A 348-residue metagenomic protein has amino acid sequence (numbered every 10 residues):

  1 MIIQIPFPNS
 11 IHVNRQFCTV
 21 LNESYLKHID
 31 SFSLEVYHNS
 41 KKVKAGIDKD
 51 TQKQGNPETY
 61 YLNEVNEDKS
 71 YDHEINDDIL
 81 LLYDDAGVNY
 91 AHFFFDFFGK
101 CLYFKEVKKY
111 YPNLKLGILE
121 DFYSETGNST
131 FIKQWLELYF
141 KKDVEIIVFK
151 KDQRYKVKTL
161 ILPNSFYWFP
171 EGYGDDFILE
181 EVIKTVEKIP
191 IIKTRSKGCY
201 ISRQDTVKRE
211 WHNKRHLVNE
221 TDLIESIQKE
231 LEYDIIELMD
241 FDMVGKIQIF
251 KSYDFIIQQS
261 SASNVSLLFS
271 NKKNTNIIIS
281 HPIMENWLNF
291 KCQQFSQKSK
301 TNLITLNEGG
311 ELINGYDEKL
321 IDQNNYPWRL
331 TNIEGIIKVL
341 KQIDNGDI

Functional and structural regions predicted by a protein language model:
M1-I348: The feature primarily captures lumenal catalytic ectodomains of type II secretory-pathway glycosyltransferases
